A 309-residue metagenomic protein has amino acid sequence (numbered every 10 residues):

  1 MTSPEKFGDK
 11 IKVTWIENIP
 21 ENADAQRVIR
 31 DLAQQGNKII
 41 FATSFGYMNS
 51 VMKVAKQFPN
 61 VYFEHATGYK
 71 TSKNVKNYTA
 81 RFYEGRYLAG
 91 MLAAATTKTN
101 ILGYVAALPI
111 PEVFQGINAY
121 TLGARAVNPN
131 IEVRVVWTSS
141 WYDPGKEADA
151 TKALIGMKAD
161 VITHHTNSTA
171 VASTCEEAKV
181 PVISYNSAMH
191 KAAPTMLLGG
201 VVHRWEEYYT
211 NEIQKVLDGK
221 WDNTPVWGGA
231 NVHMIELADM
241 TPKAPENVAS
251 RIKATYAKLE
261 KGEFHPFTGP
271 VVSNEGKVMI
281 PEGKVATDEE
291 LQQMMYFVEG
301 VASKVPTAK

Functional and structural regions predicted by a protein language model:
M1-K309: A residue-level marker of the well-folded mature domains of exported/periplasmic proteins
